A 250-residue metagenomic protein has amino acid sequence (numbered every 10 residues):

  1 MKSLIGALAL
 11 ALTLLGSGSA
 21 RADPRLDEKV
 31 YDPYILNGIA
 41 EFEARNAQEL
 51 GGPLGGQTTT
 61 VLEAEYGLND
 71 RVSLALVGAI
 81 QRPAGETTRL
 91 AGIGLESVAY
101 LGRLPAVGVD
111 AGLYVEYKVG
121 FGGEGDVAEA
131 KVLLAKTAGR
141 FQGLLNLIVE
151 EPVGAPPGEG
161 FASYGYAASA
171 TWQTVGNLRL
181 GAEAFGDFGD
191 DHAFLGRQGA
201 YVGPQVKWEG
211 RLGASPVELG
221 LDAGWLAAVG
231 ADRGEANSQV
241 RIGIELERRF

Functional and structural regions predicted by a protein language model:
M1-L26: Cleavable N-terminal export/targeting peptides
R21-F250: Transmembrane beta-barrel domains of Gram-negative outer membranes and organellar outer membranes
